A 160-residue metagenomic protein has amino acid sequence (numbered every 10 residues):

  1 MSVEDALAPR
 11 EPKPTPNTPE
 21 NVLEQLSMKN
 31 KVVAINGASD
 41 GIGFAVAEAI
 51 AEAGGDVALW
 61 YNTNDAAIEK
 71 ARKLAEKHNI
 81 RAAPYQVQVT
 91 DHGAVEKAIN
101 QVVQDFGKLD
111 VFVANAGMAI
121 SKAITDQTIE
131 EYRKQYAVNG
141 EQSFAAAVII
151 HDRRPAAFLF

Functional and structural regions predicted by a protein language model:
M1-N30: Non-catalytic terminal and boundary segments that flank Rossmann-like NAD(P)-dependent oxidoreductase
V32, S39-D40: Conserved glycine-rich cofactor-binding loop
A53-K70: Conserved glycine-rich Rossmann-like NAD(P)H-binding loop of the short-chain dehydrogenase/reductase
D65, Q86-A98, I129: The beta1-alpha1 cofactor-binding region of Rossmann-like NAD(H)/NADP(H)-dependent oxidoreductases
N115-I120: Conserved NAD(P)H cofactor-binding loop of Rossmann-fold oxidoreductase domains
A123-I124, T128-Y136: Substrate-binding pocket helix/loop in short-chain dehydrogenase/reductase
A147-V148: A short, exposed helix-loop element centered on a Lys and neighboring polar residues
